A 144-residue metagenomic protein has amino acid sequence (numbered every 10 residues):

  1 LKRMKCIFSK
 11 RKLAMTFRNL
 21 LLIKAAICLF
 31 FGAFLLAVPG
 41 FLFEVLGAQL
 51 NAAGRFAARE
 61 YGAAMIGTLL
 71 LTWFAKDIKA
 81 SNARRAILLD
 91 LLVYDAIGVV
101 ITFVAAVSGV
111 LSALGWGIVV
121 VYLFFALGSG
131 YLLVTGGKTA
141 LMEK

Functional and structural regions predicted by a protein language model:
L1-A14: Short, Lys/Arg-enriched N-terminal segments with co-localized hydrophobic residues within the first ~10-30 amino acids
F17-N19, C28-F56: Membrane-helix boundary elements
R18-L21, A25-C28, G62-M65, L88 (+3 more regions): Residues within membrane-spanning alpha-helices of integral membrane proteins, especially the hydrophobic core/packing
L29-L36, G54-D77, L89-V100: Core segments of alpha-helical transmembrane spans in multipass integral membrane proteins
A48-R55, A86, V110-V121: Non-cytosolic membrane-interface motifs at loop->transmembrane helix junctions
T72-R84, A106-V107: Juxtamembrane helix-break-helix junctions at the cytosolic face of small multi-pass alpha-helical membrane proteins
V100-G117, L133-V134: Membrane-helix boundary connector in multi-pass membrane proteins
F124-K144: Membrane-water interface at the C-terminal end of transmembrane alpha helices
